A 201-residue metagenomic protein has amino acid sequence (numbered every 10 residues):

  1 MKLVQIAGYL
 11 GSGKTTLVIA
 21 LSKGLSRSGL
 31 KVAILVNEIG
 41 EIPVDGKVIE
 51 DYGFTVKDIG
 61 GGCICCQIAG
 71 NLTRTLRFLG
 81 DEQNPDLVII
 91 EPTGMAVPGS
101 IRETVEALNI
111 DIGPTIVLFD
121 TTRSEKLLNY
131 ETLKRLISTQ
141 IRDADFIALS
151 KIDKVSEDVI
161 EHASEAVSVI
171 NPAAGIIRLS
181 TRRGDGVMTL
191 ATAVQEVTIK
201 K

Functional and structural regions predicted by a protein language model:
K2-A7, S12-N129, R135-I137: Nucleotide-state-sensitive switch-loop elements of NTP-binding domains
S138, R142-K201: Canonical P-loop GTPase G-domain recognition
